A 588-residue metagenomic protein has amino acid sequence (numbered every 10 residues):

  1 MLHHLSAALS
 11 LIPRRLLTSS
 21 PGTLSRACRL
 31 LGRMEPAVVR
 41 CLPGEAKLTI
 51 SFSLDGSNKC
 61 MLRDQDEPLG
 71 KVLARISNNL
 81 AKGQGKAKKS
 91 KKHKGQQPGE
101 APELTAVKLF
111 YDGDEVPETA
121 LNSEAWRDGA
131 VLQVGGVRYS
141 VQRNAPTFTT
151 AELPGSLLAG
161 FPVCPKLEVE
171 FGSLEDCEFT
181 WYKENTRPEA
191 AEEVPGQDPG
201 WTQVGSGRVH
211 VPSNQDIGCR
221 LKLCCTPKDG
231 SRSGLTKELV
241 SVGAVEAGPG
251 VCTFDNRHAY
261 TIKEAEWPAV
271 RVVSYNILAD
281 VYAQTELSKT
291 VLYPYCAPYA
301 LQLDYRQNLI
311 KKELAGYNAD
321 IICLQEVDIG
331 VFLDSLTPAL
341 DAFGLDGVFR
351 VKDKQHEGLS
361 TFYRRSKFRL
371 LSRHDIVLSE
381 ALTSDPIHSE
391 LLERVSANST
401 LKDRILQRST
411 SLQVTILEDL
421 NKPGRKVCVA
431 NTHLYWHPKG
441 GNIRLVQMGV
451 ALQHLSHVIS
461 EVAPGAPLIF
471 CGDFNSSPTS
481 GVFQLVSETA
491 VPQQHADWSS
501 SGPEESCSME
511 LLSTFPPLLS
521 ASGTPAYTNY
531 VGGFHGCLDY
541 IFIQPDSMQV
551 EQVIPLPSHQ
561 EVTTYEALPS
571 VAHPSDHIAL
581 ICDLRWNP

Functional and structural regions predicted by a protein language model:
L2-H3, A27, E35, P294-D320 (+3 more regions): Divalent metal-dependent phosphoesterase catalytic cores across multiple superfamilies
L2-P268: Ser/Thr/Pro/Gly-rich low-complexity disordered regions
H3, E35-A37, F148-E152, C164-V169 (+15 more regions): Eukaryotic intrinsically disordered and solvent-exposed regulatory patches
F171-L174, P188-A191, C219-R220, D229-G234 (+12 more regions): Eukaryotic short linear interaction motifs
T253-R271, K312-A315, I321-W436, F534 (+2 more regions): Structured beta-strand-rich core segments of catalytic domains in phosphoester-bond hydrolases
V272-V273, F470: Residue-level marker for buried hydrophobic side chains located in beta-strands that build the well-ordered beta-sheet
L278-D304, S379, S384-S389, P438: Acidic/histidine-rich helix-loop elements that form or flank divalent-metal/phosphate-binding sites at the catalytic
G330, Q407, I416-E418, K439-N442 (+3 more regions): Metal-dependent phosphoester-hydrolase catalytic domains
